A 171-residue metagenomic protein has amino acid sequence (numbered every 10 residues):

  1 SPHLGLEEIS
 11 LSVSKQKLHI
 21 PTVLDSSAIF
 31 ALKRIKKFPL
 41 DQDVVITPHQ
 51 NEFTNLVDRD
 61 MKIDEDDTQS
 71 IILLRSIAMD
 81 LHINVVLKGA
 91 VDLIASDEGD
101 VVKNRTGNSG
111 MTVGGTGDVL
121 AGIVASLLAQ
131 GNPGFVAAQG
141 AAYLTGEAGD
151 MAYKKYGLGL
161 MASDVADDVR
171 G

Functional and structural regions predicted by a protein language model:
S1-T106: Glycine-rich phosphate/dinucleotide-binding loop and adjoining beta-alpha-beta core of small-molecule
S12-V13, S109, A129-Q130: A structural preference for long, well-packed, hydrophobic secondary-structure segments
K17, V57, L81, V85 (+3 more regions): Structural signal for hydrophobic packing residues in well-ordered secondary-structure cores of soluble enzyme domains
N55, V113-L144: Short, small-residue alpha-helix embedded
M61-S70, G131-Q139, G157-L160: Short, charged, surface-exposed loops that flank catalytic or proteolytic processing sites
I72, V102, A121-G122, F135 (+2 more regions): Feature representing long, continuous alpha-helical segments
R105-M111, A121, G149-L158: Short beta-alpha connecting loops at secondary-structure transitions that line or flank enzyme active sites
E147-G171: Charged C-terminal helix
